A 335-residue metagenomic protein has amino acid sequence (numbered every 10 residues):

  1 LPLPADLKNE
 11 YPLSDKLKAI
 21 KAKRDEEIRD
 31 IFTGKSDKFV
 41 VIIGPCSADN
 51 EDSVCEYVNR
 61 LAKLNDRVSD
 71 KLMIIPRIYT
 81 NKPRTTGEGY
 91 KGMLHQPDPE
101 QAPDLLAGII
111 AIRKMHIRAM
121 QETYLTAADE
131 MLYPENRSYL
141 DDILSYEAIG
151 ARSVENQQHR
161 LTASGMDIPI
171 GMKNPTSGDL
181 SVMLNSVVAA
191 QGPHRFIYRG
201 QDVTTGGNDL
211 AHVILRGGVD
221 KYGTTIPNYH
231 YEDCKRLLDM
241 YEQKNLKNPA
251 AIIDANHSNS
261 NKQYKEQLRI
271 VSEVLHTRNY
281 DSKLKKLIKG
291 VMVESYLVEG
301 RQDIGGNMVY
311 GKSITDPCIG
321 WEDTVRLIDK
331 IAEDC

Functional and structural regions predicted by a protein language model:
L1-T33: N- or domain-start disorder-to-order transition segments that initiate the globular core
R29-D37, Q243-N248: Glycine-rich phosphate/diphosphate-binding loops that line cofactor/substrate pockets in enzymes
V40-S53, D316: Conserved phosphate/anionic-ligand binding catalytic regions in large, soluble enzymes, centered on
G44, I253, G320: Conserved, mostly hydrophobic/aromatic
C46-D49, N248, N256-K262: Short acidic, Gly/Ser-rich segments with clustered Asp/Glu that frequently serve as metal-coordination loops in enzyme
V58, K71-R236, H257-S258, K262 (+5 more regions): Active-site-facing alpha/beta catalytic cores
Y296-C335: Internal helix-turn-beta structural module
